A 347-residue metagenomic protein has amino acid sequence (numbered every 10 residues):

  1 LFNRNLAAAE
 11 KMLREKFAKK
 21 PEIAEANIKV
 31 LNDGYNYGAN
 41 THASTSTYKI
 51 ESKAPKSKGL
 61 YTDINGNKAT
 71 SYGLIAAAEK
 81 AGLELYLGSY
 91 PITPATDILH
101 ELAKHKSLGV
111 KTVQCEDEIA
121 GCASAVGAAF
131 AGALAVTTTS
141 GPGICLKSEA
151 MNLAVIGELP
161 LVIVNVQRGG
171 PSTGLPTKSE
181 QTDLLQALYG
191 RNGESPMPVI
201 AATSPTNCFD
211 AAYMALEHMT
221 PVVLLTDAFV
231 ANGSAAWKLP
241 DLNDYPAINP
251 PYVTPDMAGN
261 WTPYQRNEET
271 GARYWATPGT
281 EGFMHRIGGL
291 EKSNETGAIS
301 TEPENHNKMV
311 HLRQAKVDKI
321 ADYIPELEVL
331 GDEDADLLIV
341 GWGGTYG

Functional and structural regions predicted by a protein language model:
F2-E51, Q265-T270, W275-N305: Cofactor-/ligand-binding subdomain signature composed of acidic, glycine-rich, tryptophan-containing flexible loops
N3-E10, P21-I28, N32, I64 (+9 more regions): Electropositive phosphate-/nucleotide-binding environments in soluble metabolic enzymes
N3-R4, S89-P94, Q114, G121 (+12 more regions): Generic structural "secondary-structure junction" signal
N5-A9, L134, T139, P221-V222 (+1 more regions): Glycine-rich phosphate/pyrophosphate-binding loops and their adjacent beta-strand/loop elements at enzyme active sites
A9-G190, S195-P196, G331: Thiamine diphosphate
I64-G73, A81, M214, T220-G347: Flexible, low-complexity linker and terminal segments
P94-I98, A120-A123, I144-K147, G169-T173 (+5 more regions): Flexible loop/turn segments at secondary-structure boundaries
K178-V222, D227-A228, A247-G259: Conserved thiamine diphosphate
